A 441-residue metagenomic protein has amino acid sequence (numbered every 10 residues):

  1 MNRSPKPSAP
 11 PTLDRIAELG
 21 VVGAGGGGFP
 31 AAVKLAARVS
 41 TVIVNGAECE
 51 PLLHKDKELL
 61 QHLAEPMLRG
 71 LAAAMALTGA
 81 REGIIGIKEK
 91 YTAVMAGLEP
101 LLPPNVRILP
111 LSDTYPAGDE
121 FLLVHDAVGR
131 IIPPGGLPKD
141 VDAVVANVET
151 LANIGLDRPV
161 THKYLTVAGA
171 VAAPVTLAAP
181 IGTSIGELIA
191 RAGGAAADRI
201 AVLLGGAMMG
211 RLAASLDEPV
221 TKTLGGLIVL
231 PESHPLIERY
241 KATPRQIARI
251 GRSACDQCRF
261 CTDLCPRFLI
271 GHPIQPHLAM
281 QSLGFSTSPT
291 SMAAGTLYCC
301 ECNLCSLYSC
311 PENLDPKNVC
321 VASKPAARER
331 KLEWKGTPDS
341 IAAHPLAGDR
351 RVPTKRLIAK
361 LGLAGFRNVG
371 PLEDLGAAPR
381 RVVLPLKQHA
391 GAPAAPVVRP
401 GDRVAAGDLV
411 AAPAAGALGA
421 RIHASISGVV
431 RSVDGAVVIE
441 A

Functional and structural regions predicted by a protein language model:
N2-A9, G20, G25, P51-L53 (+5 more regions): Flanking helices and flexible, charged tails adjoining ferredoxin-like Fe-S electron-transfer domains in multi-subunit
V42, Q61-T78: Histidine-anchored nucleotide/phosphate-binding helix
I43-D56, V171: Gly-rich Lys/Arg/Thr-decorated short loops/hinges at beta-loop-alpha junctions or inter-strand turns that position
R81-E187, R191-D198, G206-M208: Hydrophobic alpha-helical positions that pack around
M209, P244-I250, A417-D434: Short, compositionally biased
L230-R252, F260-D263, R267-A343, P379: Ferredoxin-type iron-sulfur electron-transfer modules in oxidoreductases and energy-metabolism complexes
P235-R239, A411-S425: Short, Lys/Arg- and Gly-enriched loop/turn segments at beta-strand edges
D263-C265, R399-A412: Short, well-structured beta-strand-loop connectors
